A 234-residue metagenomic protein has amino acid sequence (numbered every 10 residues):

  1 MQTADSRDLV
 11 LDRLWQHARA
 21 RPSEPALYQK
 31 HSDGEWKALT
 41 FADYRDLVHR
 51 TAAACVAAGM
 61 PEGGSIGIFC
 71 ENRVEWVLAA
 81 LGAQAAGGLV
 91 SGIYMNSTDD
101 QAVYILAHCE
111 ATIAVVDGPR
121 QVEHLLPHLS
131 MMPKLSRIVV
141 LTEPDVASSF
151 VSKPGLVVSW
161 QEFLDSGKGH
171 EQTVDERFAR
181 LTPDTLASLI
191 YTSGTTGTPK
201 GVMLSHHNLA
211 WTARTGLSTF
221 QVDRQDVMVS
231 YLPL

Functional and structural regions predicted by a protein language model:
M1-L9, V122, L126, V146 (+1 more regions): Flexible, low-complexity linker/hinge segments
D5-L27, D46: A short N-terminal helical cap/helix-turn-helix that marks the beginning of AMP-binding/adenylate-forming
P22-P25, V140, V157-E162, K168-Y191 (+2 more regions): Conserved pre-ATP/AMP-binding loop-to-beta segment of ANL
S23, L27-L81, T98-V103, S159-L164 (+2 more regions): Conserved AMP-binding/adenylate-forming core of the ANL superfamily
A38-A42, F178-R180, A187-W211: Conserved AMP-binding A3 loop
L47-R50, P183, V202-D223: Conserved structural elements of the adenylate-forming
A58, A85-D165: Structural core segment of the AMP-binding/adenylate-forming
I68, N208, T219-L234: Conserved AMP-binding loop of ANL adenylate-forming enzymes
